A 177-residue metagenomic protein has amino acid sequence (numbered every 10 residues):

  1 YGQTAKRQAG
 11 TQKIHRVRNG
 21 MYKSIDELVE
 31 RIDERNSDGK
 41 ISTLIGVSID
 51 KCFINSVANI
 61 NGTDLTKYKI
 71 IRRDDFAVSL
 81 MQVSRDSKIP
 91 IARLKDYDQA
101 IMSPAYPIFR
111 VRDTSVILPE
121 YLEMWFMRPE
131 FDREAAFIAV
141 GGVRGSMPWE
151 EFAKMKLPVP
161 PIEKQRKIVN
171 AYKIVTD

Functional and structural regions predicted by a protein language model:
Y1-N36, K154, P158-D177: Non-catalytic DNA-recognition/assembly elements of restriction-modification systems
S24-F76: Sequence-specific dsDNA recognition surfaces
R73, A77-P129: A short beta-sheet element
R93, I138-G141: Short amphipathic beta-strand starts and helix->beta connectors
A100-A105, V140-R166: A short glycine-rich beta-alpha junction/loop motif
F131-E134: Periplasmic-binding protein-like
